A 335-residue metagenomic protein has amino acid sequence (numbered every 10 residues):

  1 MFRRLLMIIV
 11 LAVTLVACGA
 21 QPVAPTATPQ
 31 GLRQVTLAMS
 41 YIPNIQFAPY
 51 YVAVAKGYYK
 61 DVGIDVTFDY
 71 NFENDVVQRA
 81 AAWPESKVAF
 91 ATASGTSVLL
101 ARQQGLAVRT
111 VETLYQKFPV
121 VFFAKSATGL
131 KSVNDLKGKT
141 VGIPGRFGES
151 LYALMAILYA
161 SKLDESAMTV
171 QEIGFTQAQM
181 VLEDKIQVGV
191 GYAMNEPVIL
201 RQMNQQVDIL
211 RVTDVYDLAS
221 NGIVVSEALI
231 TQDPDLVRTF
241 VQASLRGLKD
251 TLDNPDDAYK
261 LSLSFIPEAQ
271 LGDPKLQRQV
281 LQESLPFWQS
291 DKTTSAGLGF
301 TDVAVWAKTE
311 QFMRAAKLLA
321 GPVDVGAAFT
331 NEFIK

Functional and structural regions predicted by a protein language model:
M1-R33, K335: Short, low-complexity disordered leader/linker segments with a strong preference for bacterial N-terminal type II
P25-E172, A178-E183, Q187-M194, I209-R211 (+1 more regions): Short, glycine-/small- and polar/acidic-enriched structural segments that line small-molecule recognition paths
A53-K56, V62, A101, K139 (+7 more regions): Structured segments of extracytoplasmic/periplasmic soluble domains in secreted or envelope-associated proteins
D69, T110, V170, T251-S262 (+1 more regions): Surface-exposed patches in mature extracellular/periplasmic domains of secreted proteins
V120-L130, S220-D235: A bilobed periplasmic-binding-protein/Venus flytrap-type ligand-binding module shared by bacterial periplasmic
Q232-A316: Secondary-structure end/capping motifs
V303-K335: Conserved C-terminal helix/tail region of periplasmic/extracytoplasmic solute-binding proteins
